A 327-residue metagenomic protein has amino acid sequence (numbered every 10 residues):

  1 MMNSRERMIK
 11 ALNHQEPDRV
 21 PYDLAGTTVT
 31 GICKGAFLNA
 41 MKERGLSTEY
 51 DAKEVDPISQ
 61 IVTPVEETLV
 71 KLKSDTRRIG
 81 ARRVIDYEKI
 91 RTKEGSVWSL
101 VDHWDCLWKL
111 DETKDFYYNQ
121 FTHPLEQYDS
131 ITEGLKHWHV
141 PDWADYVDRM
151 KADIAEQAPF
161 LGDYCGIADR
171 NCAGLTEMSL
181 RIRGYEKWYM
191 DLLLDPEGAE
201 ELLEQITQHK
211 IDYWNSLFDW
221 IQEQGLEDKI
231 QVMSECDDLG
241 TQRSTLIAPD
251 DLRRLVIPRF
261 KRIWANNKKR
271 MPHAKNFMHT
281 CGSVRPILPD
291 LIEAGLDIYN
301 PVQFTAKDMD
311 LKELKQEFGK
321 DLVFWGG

Functional and structural regions predicted by a protein language model:
M1-M41, S47, V101, L110-K114 (+1 more regions): Active-site loop segments of alpha/beta catalytic cores
C33-Y87: Segments that shape or occlude catalytic/ligand-binding pockets
F37, K93-W98: Charged, often glycine-rich, active-site loop that binds/positions anionic groups
A52-D56, Q60, G95, W138-D145: Short coil/turn segments at secondary-structure boundaries
R78-G95, W143-M150: Extended, Lys/Arg-enriched charged tracts that mediate electrostatic binding to polyanionic substrates
S96, D102, W108: Aromatic-residue-lined binding/catalytic grooves and analogous aromatic/hydrophobic interfacial grooves in multimeric
